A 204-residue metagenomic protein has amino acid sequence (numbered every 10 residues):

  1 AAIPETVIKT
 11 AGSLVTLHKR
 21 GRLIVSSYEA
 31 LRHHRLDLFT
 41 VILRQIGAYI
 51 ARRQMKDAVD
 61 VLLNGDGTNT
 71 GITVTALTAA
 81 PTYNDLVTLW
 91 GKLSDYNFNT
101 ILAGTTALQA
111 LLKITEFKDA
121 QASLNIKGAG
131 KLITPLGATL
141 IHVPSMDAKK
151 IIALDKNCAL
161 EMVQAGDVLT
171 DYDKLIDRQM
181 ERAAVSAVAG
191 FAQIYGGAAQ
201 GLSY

Functional and structural regions predicted by a protein language model:
A1-R20: Assembly/oligomerization interface modules of large self-assembling protein complexes
I3, N64-L132, L136: Extended, solvent-exposed, turn-rich assembly/linker loops in the middle of proteins
T6, H34-R35, A110-L112, A192-I194: Short helix/loop capping segments that flank catalytic or ligand/cofactor-binding pockets
A11-V15, L89-G91, I141, D171-Y172: A generic local secondary-structure boundary/capping motif
K19-S94, S203-Y204: Alpha-helical scaffold segments that mediate packing/assembly in large oligomeric complexes
R20-R22, Y96-N99, L136-A138, Q179-E181: Structural beta-strand/beta-sheet cores of well-ordered domains, especially the beta-sheet scaffolds that support
S27, A103-A107, D155, I194-Y195: Helix N-cap / beta->alpha transition motif
T115-Y204: Sequence/fold signature of self-assembling virion shell proteins
